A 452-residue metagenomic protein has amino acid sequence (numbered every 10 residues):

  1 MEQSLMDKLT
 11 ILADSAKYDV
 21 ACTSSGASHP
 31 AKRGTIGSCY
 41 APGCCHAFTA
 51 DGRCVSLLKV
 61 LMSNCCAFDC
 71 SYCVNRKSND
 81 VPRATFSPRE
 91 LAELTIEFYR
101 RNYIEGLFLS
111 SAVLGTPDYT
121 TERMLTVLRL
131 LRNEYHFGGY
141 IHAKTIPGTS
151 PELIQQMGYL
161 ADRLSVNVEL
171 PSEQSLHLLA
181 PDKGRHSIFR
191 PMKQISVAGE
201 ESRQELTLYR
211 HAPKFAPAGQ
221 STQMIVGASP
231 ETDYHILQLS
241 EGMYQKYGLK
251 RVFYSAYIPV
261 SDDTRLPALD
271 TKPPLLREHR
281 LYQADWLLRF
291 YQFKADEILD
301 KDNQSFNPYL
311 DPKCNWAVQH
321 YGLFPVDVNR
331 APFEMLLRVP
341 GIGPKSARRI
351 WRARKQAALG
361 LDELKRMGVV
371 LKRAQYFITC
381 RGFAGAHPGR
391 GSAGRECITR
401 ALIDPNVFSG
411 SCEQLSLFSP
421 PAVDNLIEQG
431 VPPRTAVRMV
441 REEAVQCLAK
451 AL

Functional and structural regions predicted by a protein language model:
M1, K214-A216, Y234-Q245, L275-R277 (+2 more regions): Long C-terminal interaction/binding lobes of large macromolecular proteins
M1-C65, V370, I378, A386-L452: Flexible, acidic/Gly-rich N-terminal and inter-domain linker regions that tether and position cofactor-handling modules
M1-F68, Y72-T222, V226-P230, M243 (+2 more regions): Conserved Radical SAM active-site core
Q204-A212, Y254, K294-D300: Flexible, glycine/charged-enriched surface loops at secondary-structure junctions
T222, D233-S255, V260-L266, L275-L276 (+1 more regions): A conserved active-site cap/scaffold subdomain adjacent to cofactor or substrate pockets
R265-L337, R373-A422, A451: Long, highly charged, low-complexity intrinsically disordered interaction regions that mediate electrostatic DNA/RNA
A353-R354: Residue-level signature of tetratricopeptide-repeat
